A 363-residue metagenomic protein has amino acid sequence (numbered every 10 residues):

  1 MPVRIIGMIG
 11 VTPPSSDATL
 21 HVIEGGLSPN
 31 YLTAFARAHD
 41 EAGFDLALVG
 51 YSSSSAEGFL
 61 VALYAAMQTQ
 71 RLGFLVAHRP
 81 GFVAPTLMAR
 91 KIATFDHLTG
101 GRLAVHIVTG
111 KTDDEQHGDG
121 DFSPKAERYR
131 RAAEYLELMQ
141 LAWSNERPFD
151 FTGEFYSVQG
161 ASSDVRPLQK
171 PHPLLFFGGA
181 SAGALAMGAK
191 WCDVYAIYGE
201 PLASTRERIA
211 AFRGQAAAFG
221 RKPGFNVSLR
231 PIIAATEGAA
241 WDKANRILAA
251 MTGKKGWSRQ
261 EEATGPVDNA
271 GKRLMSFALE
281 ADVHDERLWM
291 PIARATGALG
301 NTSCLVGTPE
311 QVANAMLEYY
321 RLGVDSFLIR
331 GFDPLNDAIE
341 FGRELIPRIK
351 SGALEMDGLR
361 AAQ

Functional and structural regions predicted by a protein language model:
M1-R71, L168-P173: N-terminal beta1-alpha1-beta2 module of alpha/beta enzyme domains
P2-T12, K111, D119, K125-Q169 (+2 more regions): An alpha-helical appendage that flanks or caps ligand/catalytic pockets
V3-I9, A47-V49, G73-H78, L103-I107 (+4 more regions): Hydrophobic faces of well-ordered beta-strands that scaffold small-molecule active sites in alpha/beta enzyme cores
E24-A38, K91, G178-M187, L305-Y319: Short, acidic/polar
H39, G43, A65, F95 (+7 more regions): Conserved, mostly hydrophobic/aromatic
L46-A65, G199-S204, I329-G342: Glycine-rich, proline-tolerant flexible connector loops at the mouths of alpha/beta enzymes
G58-R79, R131-Y135, A217-R221, F341-G358: Alpha-helix-loop-beta-strand connector modules within alpha/beta enzyme cores
G81-H97: Glycine-rich anion/phosphate-binding loops
